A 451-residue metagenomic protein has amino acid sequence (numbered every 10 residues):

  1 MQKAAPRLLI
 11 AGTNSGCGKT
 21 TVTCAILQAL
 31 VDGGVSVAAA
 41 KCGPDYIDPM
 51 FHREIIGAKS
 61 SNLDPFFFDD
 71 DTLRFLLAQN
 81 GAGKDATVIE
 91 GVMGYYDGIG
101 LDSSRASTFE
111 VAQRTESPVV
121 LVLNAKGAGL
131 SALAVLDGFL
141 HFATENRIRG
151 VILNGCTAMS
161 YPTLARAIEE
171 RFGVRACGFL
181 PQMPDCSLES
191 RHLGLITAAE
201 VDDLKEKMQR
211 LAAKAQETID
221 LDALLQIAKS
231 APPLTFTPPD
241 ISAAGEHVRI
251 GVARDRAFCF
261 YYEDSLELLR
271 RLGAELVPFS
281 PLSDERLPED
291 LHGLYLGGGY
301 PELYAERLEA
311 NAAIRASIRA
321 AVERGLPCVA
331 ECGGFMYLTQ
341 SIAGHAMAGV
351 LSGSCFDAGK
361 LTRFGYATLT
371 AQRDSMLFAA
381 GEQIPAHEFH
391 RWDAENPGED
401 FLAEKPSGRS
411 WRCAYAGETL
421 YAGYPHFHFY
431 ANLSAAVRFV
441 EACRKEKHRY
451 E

Functional and structural regions predicted by a protein language model:
Q2-T21, L27-T115, V119, L123-R147 (+1 more regions): ATP-dependent carboxylate-amine ligase catalytic core
K3-P6, A243-R249: A short, charged/proline- and glycine-enriched loop that marks the coil->beta-strand transition at the N-terminal
K41-C42, A176-P184, E275-S283: Beta-strand->loop->alpha-helix junctions that form or flank phosphate-binding loops in nucleotide-handling enzymes
A112, E217-T218, A244-E246, F258-L268 (+3 more regions): C-terminal and late-domain segments of enzyme folds
S117, V174, E323-P327: A short helix->loop->beta-strand "cap" motif at the edges of active sites that frequently abuts
G129-S242: Internal gly/pro-rich beta-alpha loop/helix module that stabilizes soluble enzyme cofactors or their anionic handles
E246-E323: Phosphate-binding active sites in nucleotide-utilizing proteins
P301-S375: Cysteine-nucleophile active-site neighborhood
